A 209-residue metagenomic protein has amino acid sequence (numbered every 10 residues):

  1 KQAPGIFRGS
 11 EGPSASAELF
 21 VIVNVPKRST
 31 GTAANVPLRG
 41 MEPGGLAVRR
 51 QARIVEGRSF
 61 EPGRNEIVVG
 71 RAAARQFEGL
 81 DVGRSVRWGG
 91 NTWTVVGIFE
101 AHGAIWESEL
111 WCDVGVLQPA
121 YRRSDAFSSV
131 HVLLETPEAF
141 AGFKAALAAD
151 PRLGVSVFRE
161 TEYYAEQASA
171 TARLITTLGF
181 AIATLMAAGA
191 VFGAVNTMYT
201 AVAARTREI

Functional and structural regions predicted by a protein language model:
K1-P37, R58, G63, P119 (+2 more regions): Hydrophobic, regular-secondary-structure patches
S10-S14, G31-L38, R49, P62-E66 (+5 more regions): Extracytoplasmic
A15-E18, M41, I98, E160: Residue-level recognition of beta-strand microenvironments
V21-I22, P43-L46, A101, E162-A165: Active-site/binding-pocket entry motifs
P26, G44-I54, R71-F127, L133-A149: Mid-to-C-terminal secondary-structure elements that act as membrane-proximal/extracytoplasmic interface segments
L38-G40, V95, V157: Generic preference for hydrophobic
H102, T136-F192, A201-A203: Peri-transmembrane interface segments
M198-I209: Transmembrane helix boundary and interhelical loop/hinge segments in multi-pass membrane proteins
